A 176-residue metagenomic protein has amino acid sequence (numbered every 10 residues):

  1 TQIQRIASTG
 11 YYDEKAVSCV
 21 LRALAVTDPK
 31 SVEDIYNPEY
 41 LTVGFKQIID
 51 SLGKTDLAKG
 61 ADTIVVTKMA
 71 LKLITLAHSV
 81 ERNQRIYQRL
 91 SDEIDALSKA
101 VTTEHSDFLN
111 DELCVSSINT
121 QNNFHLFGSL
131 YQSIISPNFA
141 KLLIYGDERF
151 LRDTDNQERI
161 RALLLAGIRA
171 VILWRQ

Functional and structural regions predicted by a protein language model:
T1-D56, G60-V65: N-terminal domain-start signal
E14-L24, L71-L130: Long, acidic, intrinsically disordered low-complexity segments
E14-V26, N138-L143, E148, L173: Beta-strand-enriched cores of mature, soluble protein domains
P38, K59, T63-V66, T120 (+3 more regions): Amphipathic, non-membrane alpha-helical segments in soluble helical-bundle scaffolds
D50-L90, I172: Aromatic- and glycine-enriched beta-alpha-beta binding-site module
T67, I86-A96, I134-Y145: A short mid-domain helix/strand-loop element embedded in enzyme catalytic domains that forms or borders the active-site
D111-Q157: A mid-sequence, solvent-exposed acidic-amphipathic segment
R159-Q176: Alpha-helical oligomerization segments
